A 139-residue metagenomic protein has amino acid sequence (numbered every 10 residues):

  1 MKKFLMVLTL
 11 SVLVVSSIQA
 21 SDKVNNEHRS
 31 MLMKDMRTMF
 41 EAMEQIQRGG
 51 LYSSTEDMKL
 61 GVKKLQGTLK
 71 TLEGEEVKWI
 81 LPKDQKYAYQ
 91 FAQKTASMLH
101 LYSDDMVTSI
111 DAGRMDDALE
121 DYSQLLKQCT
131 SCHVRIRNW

Functional and structural regions predicted by a protein language model:
M1-F4: Positively charged n-region of N-terminal signal peptides that target proteins for export
M6-V7, K23: Short amphipathic alpha-helical "recognition" segments used for binding
V7-V15: Bacterial N-terminal signal peptides
S11, T71-L72, C132: A generic membrane alpha-helix/interface feature
S21-Q124: Extracytoplasmic c-type cytochrome modules immediately beyond a signal peptide or single-pass transmembrane anchor
L125-R137: The canonical Cys-X-X-Cys-His
